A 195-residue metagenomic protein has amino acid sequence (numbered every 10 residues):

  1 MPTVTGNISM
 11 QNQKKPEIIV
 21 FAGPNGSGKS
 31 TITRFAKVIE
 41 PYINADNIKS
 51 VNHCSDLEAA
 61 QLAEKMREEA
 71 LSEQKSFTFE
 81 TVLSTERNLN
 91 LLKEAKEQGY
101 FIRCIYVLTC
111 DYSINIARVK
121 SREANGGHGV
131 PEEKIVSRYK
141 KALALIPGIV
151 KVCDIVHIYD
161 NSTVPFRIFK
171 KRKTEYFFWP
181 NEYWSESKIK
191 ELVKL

Functional and structural regions predicted by a protein language model:
M1-N7: N-terminal pre-Walker A segment at the start of P-loop NTPase domains
N7-K15, A70-L71: Phosphate-binding P-loop
I18-V20: Short hydrophobic/aromatic beta-strand immediately N-terminal to the Walker A/P-loop
P24-N25: The conserved Walker
G28: Conserved glycine(s) of the Walker
T31-F77: Conserved substrate/cofactor phosphate-moiety recognition/catalytic segment in nucleotide-dependent phosphotransferases
E86-V164: Replace "adjacent to P-loop NTPase cores in ATP/GTP-dependent enzymes" with "adjacent to NTP-binding cores
G148-L195: NTP-dependent small-molecule kinase module
